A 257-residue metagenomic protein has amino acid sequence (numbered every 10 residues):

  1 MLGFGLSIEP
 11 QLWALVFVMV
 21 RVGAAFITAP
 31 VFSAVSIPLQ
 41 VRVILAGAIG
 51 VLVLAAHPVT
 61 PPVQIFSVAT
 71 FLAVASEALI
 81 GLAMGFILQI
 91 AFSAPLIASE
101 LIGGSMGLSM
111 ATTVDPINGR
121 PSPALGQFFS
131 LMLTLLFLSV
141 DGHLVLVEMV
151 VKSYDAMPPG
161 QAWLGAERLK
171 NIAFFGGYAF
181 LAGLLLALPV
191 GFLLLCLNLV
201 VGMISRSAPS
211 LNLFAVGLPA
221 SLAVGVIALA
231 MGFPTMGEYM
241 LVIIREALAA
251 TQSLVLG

Functional and structural regions predicted by a protein language model:
M1-G257: Hydrophobic alpha-helical segments and their helix-loop boundaries in membrane and membrane-proximal proteins
